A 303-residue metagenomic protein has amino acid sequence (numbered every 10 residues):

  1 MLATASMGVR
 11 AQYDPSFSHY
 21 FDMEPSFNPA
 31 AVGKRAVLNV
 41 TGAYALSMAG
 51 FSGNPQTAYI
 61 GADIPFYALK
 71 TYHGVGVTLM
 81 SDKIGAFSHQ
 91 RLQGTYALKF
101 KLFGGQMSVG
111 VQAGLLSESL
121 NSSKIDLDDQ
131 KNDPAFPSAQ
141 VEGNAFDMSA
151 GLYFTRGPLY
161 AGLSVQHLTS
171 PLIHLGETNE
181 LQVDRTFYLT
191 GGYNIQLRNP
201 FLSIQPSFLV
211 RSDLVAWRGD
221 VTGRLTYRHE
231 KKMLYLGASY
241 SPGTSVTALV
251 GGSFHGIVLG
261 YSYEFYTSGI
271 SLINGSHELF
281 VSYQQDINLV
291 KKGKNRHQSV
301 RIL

Functional and structural regions predicted by a protein language model:
Q12-L303: Subset of outer-membrane beta-barrel
